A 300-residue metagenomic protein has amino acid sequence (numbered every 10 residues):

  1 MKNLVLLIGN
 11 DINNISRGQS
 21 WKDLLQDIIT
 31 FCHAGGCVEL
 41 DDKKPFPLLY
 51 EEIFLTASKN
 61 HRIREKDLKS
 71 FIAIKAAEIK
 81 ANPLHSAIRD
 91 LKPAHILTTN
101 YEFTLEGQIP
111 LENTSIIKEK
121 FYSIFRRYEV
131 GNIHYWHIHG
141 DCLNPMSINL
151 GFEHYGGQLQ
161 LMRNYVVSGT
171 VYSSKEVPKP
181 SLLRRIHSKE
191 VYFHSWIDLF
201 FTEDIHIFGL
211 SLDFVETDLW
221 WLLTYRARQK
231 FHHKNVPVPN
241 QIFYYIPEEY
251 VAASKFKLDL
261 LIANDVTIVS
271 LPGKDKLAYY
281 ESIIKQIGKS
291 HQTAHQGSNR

Functional and structural regions predicted by a protein language model:
M1-L7, D11-K22, D27, F31 (+6 more regions): SIR2/sirtuin-family catalytic core signature
N14-S16, I53-S58, L105-G107: Short active-site-adjacent helix-start/loop capping segments
K22-F71, R126-R127: A phosphate-binding glycine/aspartate-rich beta-alpha loop in the early core of alpha/beta enzymes
F54-K69, W136-M162, V191-H194, A252-K274: A broadly tuned preference for mixed-charge, low-complexity surface segments
R62-K75, S174-S181: Short, basic, glycine/proline-bearing loop/turn elements
K75-N82, I186-S188: Conserved phosphate-coordination/catalytic loops
R89-D90, A94-M162: Extended, H/D-rich, highly charged conserved domains that either
L161-D198: Acidic, metal/cofactor-coordinating or nucleic-acid-engaging core segments within structured domains
